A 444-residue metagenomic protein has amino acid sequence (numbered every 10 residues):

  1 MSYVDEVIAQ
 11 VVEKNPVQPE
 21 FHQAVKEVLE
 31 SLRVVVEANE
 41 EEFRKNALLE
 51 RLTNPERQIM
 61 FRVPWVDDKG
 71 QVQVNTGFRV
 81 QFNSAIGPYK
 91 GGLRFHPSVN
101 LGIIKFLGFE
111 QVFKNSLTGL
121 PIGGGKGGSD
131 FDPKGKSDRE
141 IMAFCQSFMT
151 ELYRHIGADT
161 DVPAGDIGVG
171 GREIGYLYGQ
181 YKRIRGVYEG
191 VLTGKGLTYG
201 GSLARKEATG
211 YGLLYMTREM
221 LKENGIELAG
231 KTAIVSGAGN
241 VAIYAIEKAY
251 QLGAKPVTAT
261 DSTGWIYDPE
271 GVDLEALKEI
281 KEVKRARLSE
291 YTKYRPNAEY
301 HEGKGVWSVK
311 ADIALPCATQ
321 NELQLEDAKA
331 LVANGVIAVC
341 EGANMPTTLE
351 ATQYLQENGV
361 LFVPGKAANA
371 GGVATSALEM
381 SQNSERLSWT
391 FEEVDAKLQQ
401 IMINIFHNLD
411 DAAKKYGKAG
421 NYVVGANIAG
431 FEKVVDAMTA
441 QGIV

Functional and structural regions predicted by a protein language model:
S2, P16-Q23, E27, F43 (+24 more regions): Conserved active-site and cofactor/substrate-binding residues in soluble primary-metabolism enzymes
S2-P19, A24, M220, V332-V444: Adenosine-phosphate binding glycine-rich loop
P19-H22, A38-K45, G119, I156-G165 (+4 more regions): Flexible, glycine/charged-enriched surface loops at secondary-structure junctions
E41-Q71: Structured beta-strand/loop patches that form or line metal/cofactor-binding pockets in enzymes
H96, N115-A229: Glycine/serine-rich phosphate-binding loop and adjoining beta1-alpha1 elements at the start of nucleotide-handling
T193-G196, G201-K310: Glycine-rich phosphate/diphosphate-binding loop of Rossmann-like nucleotide-binding domains
G264-F362, A367: Rossmann-like adenosine-cofactor binding region
